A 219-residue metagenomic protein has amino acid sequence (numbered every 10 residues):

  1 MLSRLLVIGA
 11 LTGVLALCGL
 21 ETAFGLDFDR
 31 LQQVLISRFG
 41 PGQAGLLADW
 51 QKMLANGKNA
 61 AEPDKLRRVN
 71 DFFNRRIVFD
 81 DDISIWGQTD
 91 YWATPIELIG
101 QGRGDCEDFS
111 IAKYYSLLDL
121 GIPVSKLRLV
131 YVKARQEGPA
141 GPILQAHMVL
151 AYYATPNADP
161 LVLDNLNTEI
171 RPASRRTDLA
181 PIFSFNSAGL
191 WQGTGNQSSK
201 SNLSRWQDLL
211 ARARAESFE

Functional and structural regions predicted by a protein language model:
M1-R4: Positively charged n-region of N-terminal signal peptides that target proteins for export
I8-C18: Bacterial N-terminal signal peptides
E21-E219: A structural boundary/capping signal
